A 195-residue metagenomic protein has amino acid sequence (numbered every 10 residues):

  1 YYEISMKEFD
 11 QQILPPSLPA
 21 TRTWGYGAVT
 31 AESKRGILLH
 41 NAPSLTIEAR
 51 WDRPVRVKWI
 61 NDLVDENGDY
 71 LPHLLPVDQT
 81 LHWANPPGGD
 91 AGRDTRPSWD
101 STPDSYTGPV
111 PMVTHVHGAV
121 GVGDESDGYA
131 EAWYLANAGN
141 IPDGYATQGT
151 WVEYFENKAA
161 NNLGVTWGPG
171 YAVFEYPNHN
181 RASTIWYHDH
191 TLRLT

Functional and structural regions predicted by a protein language model:
Y1-H115, A119-N140, G149-E153, N157: N-terminal, post-signal-peptide metal-ligating segments of extracellular/periplasmic oxidoreductases, dominated by
R53-V55, G149-T195: A conserved hydrophobic secondary-structure block that centers on an alpha-helix together with its immediately flanking
D143: Extracellular/oxidizing-compartment recognition motifs
